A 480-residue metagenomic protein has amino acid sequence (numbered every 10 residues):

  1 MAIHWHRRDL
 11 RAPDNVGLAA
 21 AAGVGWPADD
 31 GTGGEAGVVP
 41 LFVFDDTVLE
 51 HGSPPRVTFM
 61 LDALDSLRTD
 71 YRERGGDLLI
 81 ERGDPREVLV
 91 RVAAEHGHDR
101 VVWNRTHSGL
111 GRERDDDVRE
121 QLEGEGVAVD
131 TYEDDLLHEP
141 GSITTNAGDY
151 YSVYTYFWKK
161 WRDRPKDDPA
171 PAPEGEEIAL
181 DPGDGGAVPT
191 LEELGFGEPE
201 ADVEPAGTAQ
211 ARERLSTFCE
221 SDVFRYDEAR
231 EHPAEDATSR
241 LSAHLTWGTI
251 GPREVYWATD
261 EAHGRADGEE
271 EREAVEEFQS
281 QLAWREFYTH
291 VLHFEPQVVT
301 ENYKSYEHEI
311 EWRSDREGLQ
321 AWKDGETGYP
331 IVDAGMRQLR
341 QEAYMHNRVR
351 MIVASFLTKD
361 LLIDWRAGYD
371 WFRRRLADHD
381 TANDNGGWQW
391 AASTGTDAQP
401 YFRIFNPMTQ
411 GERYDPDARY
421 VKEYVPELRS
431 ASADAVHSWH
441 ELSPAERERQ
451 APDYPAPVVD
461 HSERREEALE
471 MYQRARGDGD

Functional and structural regions predicted by a protein language model:
M1-P165, A274, E470-D480: Trp/Phe/Arg-rich N-terminal binding region typifying the photolyase-homology
G17, A63, L67, A211 (+6 more regions): Alpha-helical packing segments of well-folded alpha/beta enzyme cores
H51, L319, P452-P455: Short coil/turn segments at secondary-structure junctions
R56, M60, G328, R413 (+2 more regions): Residue-level preference for long, well-ordered alpha-helices that form the structural scaffold of enzyme catalytic
M60, T208, A234, G325-G328: Generic alpha-helical segment signature
Y156-N302, D415, R419-D480: Glycine/tryptophan-enriched, flexible segments
A237-L245, T249-S430: Active-site-proximal binding-pocket segments
